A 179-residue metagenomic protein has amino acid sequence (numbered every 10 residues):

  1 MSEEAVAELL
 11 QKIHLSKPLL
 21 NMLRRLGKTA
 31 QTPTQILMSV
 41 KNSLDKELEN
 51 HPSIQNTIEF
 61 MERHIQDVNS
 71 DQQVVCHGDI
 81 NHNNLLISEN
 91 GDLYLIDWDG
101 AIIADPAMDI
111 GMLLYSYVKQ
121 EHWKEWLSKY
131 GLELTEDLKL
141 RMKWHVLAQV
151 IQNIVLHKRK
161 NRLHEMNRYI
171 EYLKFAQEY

Functional and structural regions predicted by a protein language model:
M1-P52, Q72-Q73, I102-I103: A cross-family kinase active-site recognition segment
S43, N153-Y179: ATP/Mg2+ or Mg2+-diphosphate-binding catalytic cores that bind nucleotide phosphates or diphosphates via glycine-rich
H51, W123-K124, E133, R162-E165: Structural helix-adjacent loops and short alpha-helical linkers that scaffold large soluble proteins
T57-M61: Short proline/glycine- and basic residue-enriched helix-capping loop/turn segments at helix->loop/beta transitions
E62-M108: Active-site acidic catalytic loop and adjacent metal/ATP-binding pocket of ATP-dependent phosphoryl transfer enzymes
S88-L138: Active-site Asp-x-Gly
K143-Q152: Hydrophobic alpha-helical segments that form the core of small-molecule binding pockets and/or dimer interfaces
